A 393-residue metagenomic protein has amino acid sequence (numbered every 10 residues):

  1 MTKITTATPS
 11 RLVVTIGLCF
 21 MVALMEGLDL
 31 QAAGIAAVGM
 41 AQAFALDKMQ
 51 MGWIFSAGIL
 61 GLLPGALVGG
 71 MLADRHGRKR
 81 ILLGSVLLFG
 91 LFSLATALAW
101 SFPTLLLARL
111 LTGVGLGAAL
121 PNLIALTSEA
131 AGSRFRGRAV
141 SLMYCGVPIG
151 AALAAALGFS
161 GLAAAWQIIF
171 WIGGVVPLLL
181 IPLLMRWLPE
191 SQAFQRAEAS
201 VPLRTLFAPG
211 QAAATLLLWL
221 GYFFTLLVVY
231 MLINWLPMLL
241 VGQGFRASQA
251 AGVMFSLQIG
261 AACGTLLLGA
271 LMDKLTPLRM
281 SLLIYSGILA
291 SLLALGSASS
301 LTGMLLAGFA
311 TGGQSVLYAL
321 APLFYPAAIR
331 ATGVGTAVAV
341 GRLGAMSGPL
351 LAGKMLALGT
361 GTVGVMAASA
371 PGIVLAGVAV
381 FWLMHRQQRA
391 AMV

Functional and structural regions predicted by a protein language model:
G34, Q211-T265: Extracytoplasmic gate region of multi-pass secondary transporters
A45, G77, L98-T104, T276 (+1 more regions): Helix-breaking motifs and short loop linkers at transmembrane-helix boundaries and internal kinks in secondary membrane
P64-F102: Conserved MFS/SLC helix-loop-helix module at the cytosolic interface between two early adjacent transmembrane helices
L88, F92, P103-L111, L301-L306: Paired small-residue
A108-C145: Cytoplasmic helix-loop-helix junction between adjacent transmembrane helices in 12-TM secondary transporters
M143-R186: Helix-loop-helix hairpin linking two adjacent transmembrane segments in secondary transporters
V175-F194, A376-M384: C-terminal membrane-cytosol helix-exit motif in multi-pass small-molecule transporters
M272-L320: C-terminal transmembrane helical hairpin of 12-TM major facilitator-type secondary transporters
